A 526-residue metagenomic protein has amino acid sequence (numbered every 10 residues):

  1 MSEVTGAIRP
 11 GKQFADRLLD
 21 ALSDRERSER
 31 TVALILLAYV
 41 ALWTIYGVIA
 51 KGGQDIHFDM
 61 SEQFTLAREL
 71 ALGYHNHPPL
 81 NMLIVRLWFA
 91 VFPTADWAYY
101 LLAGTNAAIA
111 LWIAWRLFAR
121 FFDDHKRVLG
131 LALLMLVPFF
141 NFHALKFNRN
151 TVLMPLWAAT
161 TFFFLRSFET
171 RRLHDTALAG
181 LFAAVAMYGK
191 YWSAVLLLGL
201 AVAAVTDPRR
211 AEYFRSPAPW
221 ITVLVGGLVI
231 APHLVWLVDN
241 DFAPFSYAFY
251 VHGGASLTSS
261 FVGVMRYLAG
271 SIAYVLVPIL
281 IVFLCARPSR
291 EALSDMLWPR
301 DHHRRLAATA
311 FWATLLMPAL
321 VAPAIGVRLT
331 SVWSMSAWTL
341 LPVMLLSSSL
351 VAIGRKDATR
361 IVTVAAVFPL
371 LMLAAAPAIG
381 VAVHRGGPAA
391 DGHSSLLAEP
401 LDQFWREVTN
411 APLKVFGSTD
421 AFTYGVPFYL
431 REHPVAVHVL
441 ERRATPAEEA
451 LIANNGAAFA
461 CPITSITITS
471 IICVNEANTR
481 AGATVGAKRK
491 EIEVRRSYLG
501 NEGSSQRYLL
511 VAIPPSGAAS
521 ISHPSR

Functional and structural regions predicted by a protein language model:
A21-S23, V32-L34, A114-L136, M154-P155: Transmembrane-helix signature of polytopic, membrane-embedded enzymes that assemble or transfer cell-envelope glycans
Y39-V40, G130-P138, A183, M187: Short helix- or helix-capping micro-motifs that position conserved polar/aromatic residues at function-defining sites
L101-F122, A158-A159, F163: Transmembrane-helix motifs of polytopic, lipid-linked glycan transferases
A119, D124, T160-L178: Membrane-interface transmembrane helices that cradle and orient dolichyl/undecaprenyl
F139, L145-L153: Short acidic/glycine- and proline-prone juxtamembrane loop motifs at membrane-interface regions of multi-pass membrane
L197-H303, A307, T314-L315, A319: Transmembrane-lumen/periplasm boundary regions of multi-pass, lipid-linked membrane glycan transferases
G387, D391, S395-I452, A458-S470 (+1 more regions): Short periplasmic/luminal acceptor-recognition loop of GT-C membrane glycosyltransferases, typified by
A444-R526: Aromatic/acidic, Gly/Pro-rich catalytic loop(s) in extracytoplasmic/lumenal soluble domains of multi-pass membrane
